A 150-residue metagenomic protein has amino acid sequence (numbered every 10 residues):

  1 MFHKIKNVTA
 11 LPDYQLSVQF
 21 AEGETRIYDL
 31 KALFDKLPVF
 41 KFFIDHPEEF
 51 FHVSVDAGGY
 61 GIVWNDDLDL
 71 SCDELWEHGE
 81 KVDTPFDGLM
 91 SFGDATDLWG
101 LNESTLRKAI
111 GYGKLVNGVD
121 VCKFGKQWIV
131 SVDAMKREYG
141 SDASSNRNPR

Functional and structural regions predicted by a protein language model:
M1-Q127, V132-R150: Motif-centric detector for short Cys/His coordination patterns
